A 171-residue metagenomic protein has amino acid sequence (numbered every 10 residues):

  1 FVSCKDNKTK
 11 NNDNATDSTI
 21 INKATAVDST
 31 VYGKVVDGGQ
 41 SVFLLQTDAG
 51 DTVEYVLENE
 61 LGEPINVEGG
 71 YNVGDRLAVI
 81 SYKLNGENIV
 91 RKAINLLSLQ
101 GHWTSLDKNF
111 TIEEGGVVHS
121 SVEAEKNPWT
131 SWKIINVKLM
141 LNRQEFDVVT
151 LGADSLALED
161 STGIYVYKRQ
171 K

Functional and structural regions predicted by a protein language model:
F1-S3: C-terminal segment of classical bacterial N-terminal signal peptides
K5-V42, N66-E114, D154-K171: Short, flexible, surface-exposed loop segments at domain boundaries
A26-V31, L106-V149: N-terminal glycine/threonine-rich, aromatic-flanked beta-hairpin/loop signature
G38-Y55: OB-fold (S1/OB) nucleic-acid-binding surfaces
F43-T47, L141, L158: SH3/SH3-like beta-barrel fold
Q46-A49, V122-A124, D160: Short acidic, glycine-rich loop/turn motifs
D51-G69: Beta-strand/loop nucleic-acid-binding surfaces
L57-E63, G115-G116, K133-I135, T150-A153 (+1 more regions): A short, sequence-level motif marking secondary-structure junctions
